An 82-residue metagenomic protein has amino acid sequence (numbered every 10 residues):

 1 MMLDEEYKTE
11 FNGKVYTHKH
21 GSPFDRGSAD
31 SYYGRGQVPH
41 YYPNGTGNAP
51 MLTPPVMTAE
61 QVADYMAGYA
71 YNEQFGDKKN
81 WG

Functional and structural regions predicted by a protein language model:
M1-G82: Intrinsic-disorder/low-complexity detector
